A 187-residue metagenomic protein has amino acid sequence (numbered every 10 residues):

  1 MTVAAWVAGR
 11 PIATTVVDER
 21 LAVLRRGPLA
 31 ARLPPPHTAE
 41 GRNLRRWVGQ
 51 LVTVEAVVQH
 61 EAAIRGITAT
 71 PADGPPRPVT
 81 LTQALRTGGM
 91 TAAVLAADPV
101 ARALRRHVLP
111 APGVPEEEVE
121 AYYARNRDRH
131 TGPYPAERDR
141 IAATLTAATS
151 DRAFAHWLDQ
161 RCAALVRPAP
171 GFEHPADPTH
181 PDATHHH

Functional and structural regions predicted by a protein language model:
T2-H187: Peptidyl-prolyl cis-trans isomerase
